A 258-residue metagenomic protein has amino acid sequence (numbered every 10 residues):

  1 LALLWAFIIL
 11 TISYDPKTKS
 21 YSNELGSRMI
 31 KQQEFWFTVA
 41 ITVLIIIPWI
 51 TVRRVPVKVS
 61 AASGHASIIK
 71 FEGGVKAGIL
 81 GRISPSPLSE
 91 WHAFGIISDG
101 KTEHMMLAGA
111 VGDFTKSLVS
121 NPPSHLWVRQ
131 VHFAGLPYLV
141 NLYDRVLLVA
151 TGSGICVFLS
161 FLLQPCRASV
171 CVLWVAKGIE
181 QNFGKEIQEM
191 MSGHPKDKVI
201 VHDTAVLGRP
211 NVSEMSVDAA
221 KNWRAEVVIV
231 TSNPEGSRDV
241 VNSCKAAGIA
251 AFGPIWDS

Functional and structural regions predicted by a protein language model:
L1-S258: FNR-like FAD-binding dehydrogenase module
